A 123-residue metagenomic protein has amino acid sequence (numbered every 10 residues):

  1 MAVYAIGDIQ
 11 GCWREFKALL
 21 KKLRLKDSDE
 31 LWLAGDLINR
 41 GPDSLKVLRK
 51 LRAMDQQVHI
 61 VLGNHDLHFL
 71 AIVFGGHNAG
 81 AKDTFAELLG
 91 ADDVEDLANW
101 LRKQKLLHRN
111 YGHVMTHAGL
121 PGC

Functional and structural regions predicted by a protein language model:
M1-K50, M54: N-terminal active-site segment of His-dependent metallophosphoesterases
L45-C123: Active-site neighborhood of divalent metal-dependent phosphoester bond hydrolases
